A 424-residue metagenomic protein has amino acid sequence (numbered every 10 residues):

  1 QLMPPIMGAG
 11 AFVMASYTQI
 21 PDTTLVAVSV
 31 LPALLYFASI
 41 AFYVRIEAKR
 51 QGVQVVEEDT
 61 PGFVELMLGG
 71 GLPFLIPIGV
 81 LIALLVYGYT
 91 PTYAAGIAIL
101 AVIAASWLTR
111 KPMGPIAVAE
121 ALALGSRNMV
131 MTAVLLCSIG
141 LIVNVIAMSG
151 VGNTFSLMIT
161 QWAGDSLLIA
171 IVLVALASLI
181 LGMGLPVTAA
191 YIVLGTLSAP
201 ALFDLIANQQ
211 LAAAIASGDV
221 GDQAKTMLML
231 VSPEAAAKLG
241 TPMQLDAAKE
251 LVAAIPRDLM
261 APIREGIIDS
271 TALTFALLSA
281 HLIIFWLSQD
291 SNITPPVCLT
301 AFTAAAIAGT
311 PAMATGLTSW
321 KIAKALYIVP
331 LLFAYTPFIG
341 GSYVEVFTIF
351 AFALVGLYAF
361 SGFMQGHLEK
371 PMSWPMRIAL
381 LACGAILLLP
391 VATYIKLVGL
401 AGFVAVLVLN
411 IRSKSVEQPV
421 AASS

Functional and structural regions predicted by a protein language model:
Q1-T23, I40-V44, G182-I192, K225-L228 (+2 more regions): Alpha-helical transmembrane segments and, especially, the helix-loop junctions at the ends of these helices
G8, S16, P32-A33, F37 (+7 more regions): Residue-level recognition of pore/gate-forming positions within transmembrane alpha-helices of multi-pass
L25-V28, L34, L167-I180, A207-D290 (+1 more regions): Alpha-helical transmembrane segments of multi-pass membrane proteins
A27-M131, A301-L388, K414-S423: Long, contiguous bundles of hydrophobic transmembrane helices that form the permeation core of multi-pass
G69-L75, S126-T132, M158-V174, L202-A213 (+2 more regions): Membrane-interfacial loop-to-helix junctions in multi-pass transporters
T92, G96, A117-N153, L167 (+4 more regions): Core transmembrane alpha-helical segments of multi-pass membrane transporters/permeases
I146-Q161, P337-E345: Membrane-interface helix termini and inter-helical loops of multi-pass transporters
L273-T274, L389-V406, R412: Terminal-proximal interaction/regulatory segments of ATP-powered molecular machines
